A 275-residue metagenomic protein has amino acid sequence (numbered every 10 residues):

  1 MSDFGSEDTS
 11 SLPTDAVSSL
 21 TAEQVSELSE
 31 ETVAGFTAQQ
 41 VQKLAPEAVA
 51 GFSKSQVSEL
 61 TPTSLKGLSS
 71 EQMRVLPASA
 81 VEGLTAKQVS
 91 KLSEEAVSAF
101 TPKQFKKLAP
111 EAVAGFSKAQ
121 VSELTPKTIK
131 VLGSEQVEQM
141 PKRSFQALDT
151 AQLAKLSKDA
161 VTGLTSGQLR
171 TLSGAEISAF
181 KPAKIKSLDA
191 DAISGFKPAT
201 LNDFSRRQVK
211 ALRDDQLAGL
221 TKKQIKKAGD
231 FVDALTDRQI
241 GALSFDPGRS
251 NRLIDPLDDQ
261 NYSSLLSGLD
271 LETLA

Functional and structural regions predicted by a protein language model:
M1-A275: General marker for long, soluble alpha-helical cores
